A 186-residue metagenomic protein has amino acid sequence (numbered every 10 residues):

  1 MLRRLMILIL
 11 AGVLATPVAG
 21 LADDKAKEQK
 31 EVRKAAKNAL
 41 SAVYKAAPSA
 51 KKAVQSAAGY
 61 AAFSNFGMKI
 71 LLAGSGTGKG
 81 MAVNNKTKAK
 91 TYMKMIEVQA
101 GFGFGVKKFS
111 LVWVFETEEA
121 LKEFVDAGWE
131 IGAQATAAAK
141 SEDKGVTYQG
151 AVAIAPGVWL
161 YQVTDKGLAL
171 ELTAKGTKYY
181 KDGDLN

Functional and structural regions predicted by a protein language model:
M1-A22: N-terminal export/membrane-targeting signals
D23-N186: Small-residue-enriched, tightly packed secondary-structure blocks
